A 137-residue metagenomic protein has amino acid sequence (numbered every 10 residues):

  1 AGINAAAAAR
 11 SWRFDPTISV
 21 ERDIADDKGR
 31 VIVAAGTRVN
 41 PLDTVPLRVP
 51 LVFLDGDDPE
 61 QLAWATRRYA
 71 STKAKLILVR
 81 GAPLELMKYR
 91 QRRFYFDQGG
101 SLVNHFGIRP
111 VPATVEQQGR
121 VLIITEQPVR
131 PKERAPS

Functional and structural regions predicted by a protein language model:
A1-L51, G56-Y89, V121-S137: Non-globular targeting/processing and membrane-anchoring segments
L84-V103: An anionic, turn-rich surface loop/hairpin at beta-sheet edges that serves as a generic interaction/coordination patch
G100, F106-T114: Structural micro-motif
H105-R109, Q127-R130: Short, basic, helix/turn surface patches
P112-L122: A short, hydrophobic beta-strand/beta-hairpin element that forms part of a small beta-sheet core
